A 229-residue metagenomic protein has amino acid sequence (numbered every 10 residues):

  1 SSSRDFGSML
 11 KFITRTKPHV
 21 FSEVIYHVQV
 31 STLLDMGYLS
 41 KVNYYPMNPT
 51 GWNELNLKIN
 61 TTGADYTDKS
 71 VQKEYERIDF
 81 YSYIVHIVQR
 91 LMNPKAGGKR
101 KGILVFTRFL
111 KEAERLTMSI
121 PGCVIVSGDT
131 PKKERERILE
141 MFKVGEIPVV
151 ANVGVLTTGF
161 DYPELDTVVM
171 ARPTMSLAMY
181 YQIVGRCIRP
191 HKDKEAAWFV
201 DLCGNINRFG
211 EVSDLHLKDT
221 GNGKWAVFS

Functional and structural regions predicted by a protein language model:
S1-D5, T32-D35, N48-N53, K111 (+5 more regions): Conserved nucleotide-binding/hydrolysis micro-motifs of P-loop NTPases
S1-Y44: Post-DEXD/H (motif II) to motif III coupling segment of the RecA-like Helicase ATP-binding lobe
F21-E23, L39-N43, P121-G122, P163-T167 (+1 more regions): Short glycine-/polar-rich loops that comprise or flank the Walker A/P-loop and associated switch/sensor motifs
G37, V149-V169, V184-K192: SF2 helicase motor core recognition
T67, D219-S229: Cys/His-rich short segments
S70-C123: Conserved strand-helix element at the start of the C-terminal RecA-like helicase core
L104-F106, E112-T158: Conserved helicase ATPase core of P-loop NTP-dependent helicases/translocases
P173, A178-Q182, R186-L217: Conserved segment of the helicase C-terminal RecA-like domain
